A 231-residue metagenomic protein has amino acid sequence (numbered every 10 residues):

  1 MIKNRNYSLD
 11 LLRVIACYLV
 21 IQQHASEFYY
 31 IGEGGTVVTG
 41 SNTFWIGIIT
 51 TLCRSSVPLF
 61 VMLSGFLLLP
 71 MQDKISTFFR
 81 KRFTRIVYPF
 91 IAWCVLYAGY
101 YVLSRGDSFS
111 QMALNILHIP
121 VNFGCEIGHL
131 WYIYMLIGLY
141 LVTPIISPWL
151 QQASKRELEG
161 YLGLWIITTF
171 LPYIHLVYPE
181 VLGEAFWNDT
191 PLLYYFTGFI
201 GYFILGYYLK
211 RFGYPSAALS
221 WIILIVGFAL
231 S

Functional and structural regions predicted by a protein language model:
N4-Y7, A25, S41-I48, F78 (+3 more regions): Juxtamembrane loop-transmembrane helix junctions in multi-pass integral membrane proteins, especially the extracellular
Y7-P70, V87-C94: Functionally critical transmembrane alpha-helices in membrane proteins and complexes, commonly lining
L9, T77-F78, Y132, Y161: Alpha-helical transmembrane segments and their helix-entry boundary regions
S26-Y30, I167-E184, F228-S231: C-terminal ends of transmembrane alpha-helices and the immediately adjacent extracellular/lumenal or cytosolic loop
F28-T39, G106-L114, L176-E180: Peri-membrane helix termini and adjoining interfacial loops of integral membrane proteins
T43, T50-L59, P70-Y101, S108-G128 (+2 more regions): Transmembrane alpha-helical segments and their boundary/interface "anchor" motifs in multi-pass integral membrane
F60-V61, L67-L69, Y97-R105, A113-Y178 (+1 more regions): Hydrophobic alpha-helical segments with transmembrane-like composition
Y214-S231: Alpha-helical transmembrane segments and terminal signal-anchor/GPI-anchor hydrophobic tails, characterized by long
